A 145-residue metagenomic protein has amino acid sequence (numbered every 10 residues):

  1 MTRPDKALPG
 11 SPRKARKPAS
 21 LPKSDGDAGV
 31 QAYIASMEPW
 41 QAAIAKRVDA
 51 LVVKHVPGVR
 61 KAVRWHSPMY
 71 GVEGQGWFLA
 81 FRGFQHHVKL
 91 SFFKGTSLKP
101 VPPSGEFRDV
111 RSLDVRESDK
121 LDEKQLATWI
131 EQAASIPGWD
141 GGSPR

Functional and structural regions predicted by a protein language model:
M1-R145: Charge-dense, helix-prone N-terminal extensions
